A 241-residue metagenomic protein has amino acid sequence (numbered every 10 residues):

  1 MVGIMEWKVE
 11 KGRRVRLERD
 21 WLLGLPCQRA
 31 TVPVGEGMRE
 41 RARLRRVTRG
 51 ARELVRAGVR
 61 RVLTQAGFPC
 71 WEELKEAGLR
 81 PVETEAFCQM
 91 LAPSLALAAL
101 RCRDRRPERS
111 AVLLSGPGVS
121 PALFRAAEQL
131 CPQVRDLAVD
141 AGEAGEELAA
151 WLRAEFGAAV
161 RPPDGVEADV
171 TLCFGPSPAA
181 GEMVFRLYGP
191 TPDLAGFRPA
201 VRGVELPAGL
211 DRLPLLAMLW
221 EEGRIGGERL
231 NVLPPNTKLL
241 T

Functional and structural regions predicted by a protein language model:
M1-K8, R161-L194: Short, well-ordered secondary-structure micro-motifs within conserved domains or adaptor modules
M1-P26: N-terminal basic/disordered segments at the start of proteins
M1-V9, R61-T64, C102, E108-G118 (+3 more regions): Short hydrophobic beta-strand segments
W21, F185-T241: Adenosine-phosphate binding glycine-rich loop
E40-R56, P93-A96, L123-A127: Well-ordered, non-membrane alpha-helical segments in soluble/globular domains
T64-W71, E85-M90, S115-A122, G142-E146: Gly/Ser/Thr-rich loops at beta-strand to alpha-helix junctions that form or flank small-molecule/cofactor-binding
R80-L97: A glycine-rich, Thr/Ser-enriched phosphate-binding loop motif common to dinucleotide/cofactor-binding enzymes
R103-D164: Glycine-rich phosphate/diphosphate-binding loop of Rossmann-like nucleotide-binding domains
